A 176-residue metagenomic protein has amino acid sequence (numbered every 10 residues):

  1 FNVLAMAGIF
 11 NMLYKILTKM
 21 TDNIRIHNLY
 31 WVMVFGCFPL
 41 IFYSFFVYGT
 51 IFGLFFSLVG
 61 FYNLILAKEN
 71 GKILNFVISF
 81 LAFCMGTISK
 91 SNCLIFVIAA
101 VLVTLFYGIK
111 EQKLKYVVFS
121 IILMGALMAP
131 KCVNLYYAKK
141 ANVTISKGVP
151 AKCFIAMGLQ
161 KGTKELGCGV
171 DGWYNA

Functional and structural regions predicted by a protein language model:
V3-T21, G36, F56-V59: Transmembrane-helix motifs of polytopic, lipid-linked glycan transferases
T21, L58-F76, F106: Membrane-interface transmembrane helices that cradle and orient dolichyl/undecaprenyl
R25-N28, L66-C84, Y116-V118: Short hydrophobic alpha-helices at membrane interfaces in multi-pass membrane enzymes
H27-F38, F46, F83, T87: Short helix- or helix-capping micro-motifs that position conserved polar/aromatic residues at function-defining sites
F45-F52: Short acidic/glycine- and proline-prone juxtamembrane loop motifs at membrane-interface regions of multi-pass membrane
L54, S91-Y107, Y116-S120: Transmembrane-embedded, aromatic-rich helix segments that form part of the hydrophobic channel/pocket engaging
N75-K90, V97-L102, M124-A129: Membrane-interface alpha helices of multi-pass inner-membrane proteins
Y137-A176: Membrane-proximal stem/loop segments at transmembrane-domain junctions that anchor or position
